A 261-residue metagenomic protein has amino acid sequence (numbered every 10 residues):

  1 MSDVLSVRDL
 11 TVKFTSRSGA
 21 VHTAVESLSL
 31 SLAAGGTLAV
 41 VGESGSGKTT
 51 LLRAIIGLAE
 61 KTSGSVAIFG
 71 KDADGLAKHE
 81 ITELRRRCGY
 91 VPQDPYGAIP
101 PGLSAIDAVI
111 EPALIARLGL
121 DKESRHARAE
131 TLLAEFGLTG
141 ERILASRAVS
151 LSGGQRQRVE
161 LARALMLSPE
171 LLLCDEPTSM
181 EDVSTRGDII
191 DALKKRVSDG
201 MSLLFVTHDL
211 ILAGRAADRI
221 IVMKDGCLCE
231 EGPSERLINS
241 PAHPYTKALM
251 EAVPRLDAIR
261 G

Functional and structural regions predicted by a protein language model:
V41-E43: The feature captures the beta-strand-to-loop junction immediately N-terminal to the Walker
I56: Helix-to-loop junction immediately C-terminal to a conserved catalytic motif
G64-A73, L84: Conserved ABC transporter NBD signature motif
R147-L151, Q155: Conserved ABC ATPase signature
A213-R215: A short, surface-exposed alpha-helical micro-motif characterized by mixed small hydrophobic and charged/polar residues
E231-G232: ABC ATPase "signature
